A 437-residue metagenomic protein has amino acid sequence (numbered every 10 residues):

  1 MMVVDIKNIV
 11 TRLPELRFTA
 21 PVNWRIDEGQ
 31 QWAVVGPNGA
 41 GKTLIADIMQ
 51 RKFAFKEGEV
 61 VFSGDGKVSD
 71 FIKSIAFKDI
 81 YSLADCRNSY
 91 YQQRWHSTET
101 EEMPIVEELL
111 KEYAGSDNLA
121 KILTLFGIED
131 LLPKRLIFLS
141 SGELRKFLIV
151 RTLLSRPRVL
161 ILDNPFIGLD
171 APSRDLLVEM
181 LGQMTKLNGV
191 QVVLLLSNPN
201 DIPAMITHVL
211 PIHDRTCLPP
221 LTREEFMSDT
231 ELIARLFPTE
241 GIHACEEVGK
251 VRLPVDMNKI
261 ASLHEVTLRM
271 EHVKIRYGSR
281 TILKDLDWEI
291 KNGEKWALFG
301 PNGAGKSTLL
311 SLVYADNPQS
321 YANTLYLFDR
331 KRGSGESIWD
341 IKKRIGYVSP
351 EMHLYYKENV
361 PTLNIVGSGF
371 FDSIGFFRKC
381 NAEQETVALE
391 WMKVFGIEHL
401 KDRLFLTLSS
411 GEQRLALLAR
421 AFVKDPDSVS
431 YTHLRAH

Functional and structural regions predicted by a protein language model:
V35-P37, F299-P301: The feature captures the beta-strand-to-loop junction immediately N-terminal to the Walker
A46-A114, L310-I374: ABC ATPase nucleotide-binding domain signature region
A114-L131, G367, A382-L400: Conserved ABC ATPase "signature" region
R135-L139, E143, F377-C380, L404-L408 (+1 more regions): Conserved ABC ATPase signature
I149, L418: Hydrophobic anchor residue at the start of the ABC signature
D214-C245: Conserved beta-strand-loop-alpha-helix hinge in the C-terminal portion of ABC ATPase nucleotide-binding domains
T432-H437: Conserved small/polar residues in nucleotide/adenosyl-binding loops
